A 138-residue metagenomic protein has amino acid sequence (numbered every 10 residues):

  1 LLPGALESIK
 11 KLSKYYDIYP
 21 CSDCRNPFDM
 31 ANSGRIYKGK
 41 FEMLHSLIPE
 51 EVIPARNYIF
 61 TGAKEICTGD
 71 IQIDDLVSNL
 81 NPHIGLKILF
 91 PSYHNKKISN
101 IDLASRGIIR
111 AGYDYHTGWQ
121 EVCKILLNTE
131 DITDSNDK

Functional and structural regions predicted by a protein language model:
L1-G4, R35-G39, T68, D114 (+1 more regions): Soluble or luminal CAZymes and related metallo-dependent hydrolases
A5-K38, L44, T61: Substrate-recognition element of Asp-dependent hydrolases with the DxDx(T/V) motif
D17-Y19, I71, I88: A structural signal for isolated positions on well-ordered beta-strands in alpha/beta enzyme cores
P20, N26-A31, I66-T68, N79-P82 (+1 more regions): Short catalytic/ligand-binding loop motif for oxyanion handling, primarily in non-cytosolic enzymes, centered on
K40-Y58, S105-K124: Structural recognition of alpha->loop->beta junctions
I53-I84: Conserved Lys-Pro-Asp/Glu-containing loop-to-beta segment of HAD-superfamily phosphomonoesterases, centered on
G62-G69, N95-I98, Y115-C123: A short acidic, often aromatic-flanked loop/helix-cap motif at beta-alpha or helix-coil junctions that lines enzyme
I73-D114: Acidic, Mg2+-coordinating phosphoryl-transfer loop and its flanking beta/alpha structural elements, shared across
